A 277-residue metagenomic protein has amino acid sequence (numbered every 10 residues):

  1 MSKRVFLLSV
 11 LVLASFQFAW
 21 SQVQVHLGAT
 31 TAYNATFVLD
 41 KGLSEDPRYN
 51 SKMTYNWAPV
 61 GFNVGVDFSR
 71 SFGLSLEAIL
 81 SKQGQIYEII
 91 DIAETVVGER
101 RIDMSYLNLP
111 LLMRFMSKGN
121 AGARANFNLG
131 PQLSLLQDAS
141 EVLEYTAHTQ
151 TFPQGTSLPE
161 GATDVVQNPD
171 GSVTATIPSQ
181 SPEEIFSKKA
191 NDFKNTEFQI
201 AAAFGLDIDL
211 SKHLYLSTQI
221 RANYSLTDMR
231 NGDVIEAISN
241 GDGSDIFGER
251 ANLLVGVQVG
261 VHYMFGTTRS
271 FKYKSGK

Functional and structural regions predicted by a protein language model:
S21-G61, F193, H262-K272, K277: Short glycine/proline- and aromatic-enriched beta-strand/turn motifs that initiate or cap beta-hairpins
V23, T54-A58, D103-L109, A123 (+2 more regions): Residues that define the transmembrane beta-barrel architecture of outer-membrane proteins
V23-L27, R70-L74, L107, A121-F127 (+2 more regions): Outer-envelope beta-barrel architecture signal
A29-Y33, V60-F68, L80, L109-F115 (+4 more regions): Residues on the lipid-exposed face of transmembrane beta-strands in outer-membrane beta-barrel proteins
L39-D46, S81, I86-T95, A139-T146 (+2 more regions): Outer-membrane beta-barrel translocator domains and adjoining extracellular loop/strand segments of Gram-negative
E45-K52, E94-R101, S187-D192, G243-E249: Extracellular loop and loop/strand-boundary signature of outer-membrane beta-barrel proteins
R48-T95, L107: Glycine- and aromatic-enriched membrane insertion/assembly motifs of diderm outer-membrane and organelle channel
F186, D192-F193, E197, D209-K277: Predominantly the C-terminal beta-signal and adjacent terminal strand-loop region of outer-membrane beta-barrel
